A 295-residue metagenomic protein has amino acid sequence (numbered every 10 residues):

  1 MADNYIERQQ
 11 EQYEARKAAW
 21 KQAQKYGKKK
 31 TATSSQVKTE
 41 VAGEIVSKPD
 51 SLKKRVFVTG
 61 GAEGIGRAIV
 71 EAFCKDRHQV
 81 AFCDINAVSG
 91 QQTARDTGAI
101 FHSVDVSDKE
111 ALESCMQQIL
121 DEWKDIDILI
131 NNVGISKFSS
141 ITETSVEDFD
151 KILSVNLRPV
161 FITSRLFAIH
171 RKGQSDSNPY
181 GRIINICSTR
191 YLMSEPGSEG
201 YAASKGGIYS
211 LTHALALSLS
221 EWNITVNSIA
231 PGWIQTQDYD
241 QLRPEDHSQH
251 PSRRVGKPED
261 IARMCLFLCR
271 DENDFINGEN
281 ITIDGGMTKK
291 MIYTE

Functional and structural regions predicted by a protein language model:
P49-A81: Canonical Rossmann dinucleotide-binding motif of NAD(H)/NADP(H)-dependent dehydrogenases/reductases, specifically
S140-I141, S145-L153, D246: Substrate-binding pocket helix/loop in short-chain dehydrogenase/reductase
T142, M193-E199, E221, R253 (+2 more regions): Active-site loop immediately N-terminal to the catalytic Tyr-X3-Lys motif of short-chain dehydrogenase/reductase
T144, M193-A202, A214, T294: Active-site loop-to-helix junction immediately N-terminal to the catalytic Tyr of the SDR YXXXK motif in Rossmann-fold
S164, S204, T212: Active-site helix of classical SDR
M193, N277-E295: Short C-terminal tail/terminal secondary-structure segment of NAD(P)H-dependent dehydrogenase/reductase domains
S220, T225, I276-G278: Short, small/polar-rich loop/turn modules that mediate ligand/substrate recognition or access, typified
